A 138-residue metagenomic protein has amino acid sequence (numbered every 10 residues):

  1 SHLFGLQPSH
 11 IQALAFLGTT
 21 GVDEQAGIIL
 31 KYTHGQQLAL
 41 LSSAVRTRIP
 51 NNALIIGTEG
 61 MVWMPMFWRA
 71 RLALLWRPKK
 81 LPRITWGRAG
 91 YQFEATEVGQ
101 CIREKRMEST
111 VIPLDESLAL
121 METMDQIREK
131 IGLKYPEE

Functional and structural regions predicted by a protein language model:
S1-A70, V98-C101: Contiguous beta-strand/loop segments that form the cofactor/metal-binding neighborhood of enzyme cores
L6, D23, P50, G90-F93 (+1 more regions): Generic recognition of short, well-ordered alpha-helical interface segments
Q12, K80-T85: Short amphipathic
H34, Q100-E138: C-terminal helix-rich "cap/oligomerization" subdomain common to oxidoreductases
L40, W63-M64, K80-P82, S109: A sequence-level detector of short linear motifs
M66-R69, L74-P78, Y91: Active-site oxyanion/phosphate-handling segment shared across diverse enzymes
R83-T96, I112: Active-site loop of classical SDR/Rossmann-like NAD(P)-dependent oxidoreductases, centered on the catalytic Tyr-X3-Lys
